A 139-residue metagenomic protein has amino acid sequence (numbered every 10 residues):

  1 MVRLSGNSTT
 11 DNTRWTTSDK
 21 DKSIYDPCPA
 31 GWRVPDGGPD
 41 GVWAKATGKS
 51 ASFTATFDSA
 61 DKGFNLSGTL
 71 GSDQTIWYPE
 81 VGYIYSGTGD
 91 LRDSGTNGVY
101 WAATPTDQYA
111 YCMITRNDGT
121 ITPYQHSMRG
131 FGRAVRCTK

Functional and structural regions predicted by a protein language model:
M1-N7: Flexible, polar/acidic helix-loop-strand segments at domain edges
N7-K139: C-terminal, surface-exposed recognition/capping segments
